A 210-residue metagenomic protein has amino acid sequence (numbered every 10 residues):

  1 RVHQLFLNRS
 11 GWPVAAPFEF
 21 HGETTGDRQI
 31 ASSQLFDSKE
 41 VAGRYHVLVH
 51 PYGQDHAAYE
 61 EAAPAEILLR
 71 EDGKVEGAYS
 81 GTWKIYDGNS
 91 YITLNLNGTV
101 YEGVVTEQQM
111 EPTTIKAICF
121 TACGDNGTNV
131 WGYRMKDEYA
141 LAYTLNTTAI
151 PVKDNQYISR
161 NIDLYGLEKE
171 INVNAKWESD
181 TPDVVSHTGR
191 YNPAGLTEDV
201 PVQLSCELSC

Functional and structural regions predicted by a protein language model:
R1-K39, R44, E71-G73: Beta-propeller fold recognition
F18-F20, G77-G81, L94-V100, T121-N126 (+3 more regions): Secondary-structure transition/turn motif
D27-E61, G77-I85, A122-M135: Tryptophan-anchored aromatic micro-motifs
A42-R44, P64, S80, Y91 (+3 more regions): Exposed beta-strand and adjacent loop surfaces of beta-rich binding modules that mediate intermolecular recognition
A65-L69, G81-Y86, E102-P112, N155-Q156 (+1 more regions): Short, exposed beta-strand/loop patches in secreted or surface proteins that constitute
R70-L94: Central antiparallel beta-sheet cores of small beta-barrel/beta-sandwich binding domains
S90-Y139: Beta-sheet ligand-binding and adhesion/scaffold domains
D137-C210: Beta-rich interaction/scaffold domains
